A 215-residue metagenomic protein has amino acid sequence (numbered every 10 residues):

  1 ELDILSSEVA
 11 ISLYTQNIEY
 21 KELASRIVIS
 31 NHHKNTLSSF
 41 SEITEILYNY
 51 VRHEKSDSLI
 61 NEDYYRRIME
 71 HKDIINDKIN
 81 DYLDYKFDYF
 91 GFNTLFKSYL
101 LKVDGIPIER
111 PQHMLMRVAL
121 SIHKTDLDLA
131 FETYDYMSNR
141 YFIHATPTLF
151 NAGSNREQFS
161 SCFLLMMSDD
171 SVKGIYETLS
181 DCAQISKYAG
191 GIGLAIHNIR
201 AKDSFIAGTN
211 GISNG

Functional and structural regions predicted by a protein language model:
E1-G215: Extended catalytic cores of very large enzyme megasubunits
